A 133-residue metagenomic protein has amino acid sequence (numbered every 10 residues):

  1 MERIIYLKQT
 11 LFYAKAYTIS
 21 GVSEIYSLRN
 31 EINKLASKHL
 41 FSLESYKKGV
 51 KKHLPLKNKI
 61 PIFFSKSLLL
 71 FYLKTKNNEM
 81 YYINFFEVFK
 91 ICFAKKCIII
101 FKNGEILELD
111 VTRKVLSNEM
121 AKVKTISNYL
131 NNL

Functional and structural regions predicted by a protein language model:
M1-L133: Eukaryotic intrinsically disordered, low-complexity regulatory linkers and tails enriched in Ser/Thr/Pro
